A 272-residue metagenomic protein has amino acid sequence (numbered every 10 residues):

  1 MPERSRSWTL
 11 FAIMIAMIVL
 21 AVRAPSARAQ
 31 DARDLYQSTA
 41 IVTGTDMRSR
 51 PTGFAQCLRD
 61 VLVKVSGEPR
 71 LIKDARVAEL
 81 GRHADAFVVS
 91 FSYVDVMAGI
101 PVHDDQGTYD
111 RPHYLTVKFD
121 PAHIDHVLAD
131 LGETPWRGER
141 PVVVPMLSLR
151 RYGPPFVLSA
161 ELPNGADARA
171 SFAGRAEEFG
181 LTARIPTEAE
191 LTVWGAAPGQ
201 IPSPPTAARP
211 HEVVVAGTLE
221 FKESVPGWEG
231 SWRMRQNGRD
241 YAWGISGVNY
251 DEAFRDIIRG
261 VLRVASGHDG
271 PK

Functional and structural regions predicted by a protein language model:
F11-A21: Bacterial N-terminal signal peptides
R33, T52-Q56, D60-G67, F119 (+4 more regions): C-terminal/domain-edge helix-coil "capping" segments
L35-D85, V89-A98: N-terminal Sec/ER secretory leader and immediately downstream segment of secreted/extracellular precursors
Y36-T39, H113-T116, D120-H123, A207-G260: Amphipathic beta-strand/beta-sheet edge segments enriched in Tyr/Trp
A55-E79, E139-P198: N-terminal segment of the mature soluble domain
D74-L147: Signal peptide-directed extracytoplasmic domains
V89-I100, P145-L147, I185-P186, G195-G230: A short, hydrophobic beta-strand-centered structural micro-motif
